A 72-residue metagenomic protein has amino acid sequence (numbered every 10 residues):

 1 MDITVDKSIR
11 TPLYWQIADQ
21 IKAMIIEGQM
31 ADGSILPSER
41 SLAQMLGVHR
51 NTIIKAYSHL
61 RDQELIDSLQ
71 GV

Functional and structural regions predicted by a protein language model:
M1-V72: N-terminal basic, amphipathic alpha-helical segments
